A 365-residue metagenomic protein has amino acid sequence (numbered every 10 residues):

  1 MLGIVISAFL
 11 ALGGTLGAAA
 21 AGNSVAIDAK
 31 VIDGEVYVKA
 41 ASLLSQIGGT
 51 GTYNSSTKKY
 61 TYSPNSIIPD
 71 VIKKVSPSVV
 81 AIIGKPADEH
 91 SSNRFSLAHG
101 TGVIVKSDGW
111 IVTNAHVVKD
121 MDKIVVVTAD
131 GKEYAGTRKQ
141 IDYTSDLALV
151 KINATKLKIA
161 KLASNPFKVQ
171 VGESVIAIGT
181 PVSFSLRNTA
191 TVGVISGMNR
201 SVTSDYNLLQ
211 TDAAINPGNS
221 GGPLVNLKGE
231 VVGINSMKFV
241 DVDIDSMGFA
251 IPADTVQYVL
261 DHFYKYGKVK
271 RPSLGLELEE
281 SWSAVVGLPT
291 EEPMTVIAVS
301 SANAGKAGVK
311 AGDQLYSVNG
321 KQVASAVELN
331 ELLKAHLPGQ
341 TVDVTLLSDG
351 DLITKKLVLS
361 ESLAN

Functional and structural regions predicted by a protein language model:
M1-N65, S76-P77: Primary recognition of N-terminal secretory signal peptides and signal-anchoring hydrophobic helices
T57-N93, T101, K123, Q170 (+1 more regions): N-terminal activation segment of mature serine protease catalytic domains
S63-D70, P86-W110, N114, K132-A135 (+4 more regions): A conserved glycine-rich beta-strand in the N-terminal activation segment of trypsin-fold
I67-I72, L227, V231-G287, I353-K355 (+1 more regions): C-terminal cap/linker of serine protease catalytic domains
P77-I82, G102, G109-T113, G136 (+14 more regions): Terminal peptide-recognition signature
P86-A87, K106-S185, D205-N207, K321-V327 (+3 more regions): Conserved active-site neighborhood of the chymotrypsin/trypsin-like protease fold
D88, A214, Y264-L332, Q340 (+2 more regions): PDZ/PDZ-like groove recognition
E89-L97, V117-I124, L157-I159, I178-G193 (+3 more regions): Active-site loop architecture of trypsin-fold serine endopeptidases
